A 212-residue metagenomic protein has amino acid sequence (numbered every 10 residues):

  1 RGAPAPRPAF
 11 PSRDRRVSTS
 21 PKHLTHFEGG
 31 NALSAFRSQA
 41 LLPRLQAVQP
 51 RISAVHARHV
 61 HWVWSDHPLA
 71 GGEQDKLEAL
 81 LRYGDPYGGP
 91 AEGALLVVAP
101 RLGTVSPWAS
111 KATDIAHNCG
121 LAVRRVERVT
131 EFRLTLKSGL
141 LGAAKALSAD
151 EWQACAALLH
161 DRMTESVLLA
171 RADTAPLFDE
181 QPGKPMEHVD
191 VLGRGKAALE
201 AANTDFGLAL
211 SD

Functional and structural regions predicted by a protein language model:
R1-S12: Compositionally biased, low-complexity flexible segments
S18-D212: Core nucleic-acid recognition elements
